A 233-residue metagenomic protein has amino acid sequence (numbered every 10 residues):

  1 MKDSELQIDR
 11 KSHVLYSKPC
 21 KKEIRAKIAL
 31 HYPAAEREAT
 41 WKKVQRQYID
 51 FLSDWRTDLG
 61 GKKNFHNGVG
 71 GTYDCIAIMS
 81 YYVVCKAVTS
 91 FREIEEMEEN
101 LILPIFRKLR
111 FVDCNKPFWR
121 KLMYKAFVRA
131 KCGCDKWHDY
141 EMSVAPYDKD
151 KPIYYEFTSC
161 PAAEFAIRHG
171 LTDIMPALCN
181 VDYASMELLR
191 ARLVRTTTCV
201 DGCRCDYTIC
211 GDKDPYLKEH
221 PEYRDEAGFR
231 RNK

Functional and structural regions predicted by a protein language model:
M1-C85: N-terminal, charged low-complexity regulatory/assembly segments
F65-N67, A166-H169, R224: A short, structure-level motif marking secondary-structure boundaries and short turns
Y73-R168: Amphipathic interaction/junction segments at domain boundaries or subunit interfaces
E141-D201: Short, hydrophobic/π-rich interface segment
A162-E164, D212-E219: Short, charged/polar, Gly/Pro-enriched secondary-structure boundary elements
A184, E222-K233: Short, cationic low-complexity segments
T196, G202-D212: C-terminal edge-of-domain segments
D206-T208, E219, D225: N-terminal functional module detector in eukaryotic proteins
